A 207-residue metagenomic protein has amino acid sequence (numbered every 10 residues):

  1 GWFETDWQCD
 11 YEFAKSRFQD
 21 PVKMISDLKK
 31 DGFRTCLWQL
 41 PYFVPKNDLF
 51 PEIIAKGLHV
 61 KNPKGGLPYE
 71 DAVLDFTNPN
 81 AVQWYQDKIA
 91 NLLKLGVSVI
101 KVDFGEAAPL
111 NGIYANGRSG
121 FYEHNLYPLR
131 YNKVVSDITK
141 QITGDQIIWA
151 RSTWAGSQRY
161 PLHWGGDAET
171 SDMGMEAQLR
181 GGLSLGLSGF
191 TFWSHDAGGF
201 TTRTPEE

Functional and structural regions predicted by a protein language model:
G1-E207: Catalytic-domain carbohydrate-binding cleft regions of carbohydrate-active enzymes
